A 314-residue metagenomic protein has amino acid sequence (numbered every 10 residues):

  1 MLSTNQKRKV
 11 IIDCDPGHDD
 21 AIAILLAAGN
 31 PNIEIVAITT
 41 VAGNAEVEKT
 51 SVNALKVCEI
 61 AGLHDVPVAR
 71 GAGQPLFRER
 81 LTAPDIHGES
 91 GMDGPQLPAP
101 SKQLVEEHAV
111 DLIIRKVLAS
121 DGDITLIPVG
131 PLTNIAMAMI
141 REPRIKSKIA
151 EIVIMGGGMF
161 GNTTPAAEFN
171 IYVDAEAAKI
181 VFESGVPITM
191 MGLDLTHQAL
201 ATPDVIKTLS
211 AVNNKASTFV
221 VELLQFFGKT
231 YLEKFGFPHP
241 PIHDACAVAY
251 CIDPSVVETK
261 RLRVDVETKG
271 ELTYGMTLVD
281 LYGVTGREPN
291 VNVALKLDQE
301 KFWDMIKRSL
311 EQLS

Functional and structural regions predicted by a protein language model:
L2-C14, H18-K56, S90, Q96-P203: Active-site histidine-anchored catalytic micro-motif
L2-K7, L25-A27, N32-E34, Y172-D174 (+1 more regions): Conformational coupling and interaction surfaces
K7, L63-D65, D121, R261: Short secondary-structure junction motifs
T40-G43, G71-G73, K269: Acidic/polar N-terminal loop/beta-strand segments that form early-domain functional surfaces
E46-T50, P84, V105, P240 (+1 more regions): Generic, well-ordered alpha-helical segments
V57, A61-A69: A glycine-rich helix N-cap at a beta->alpha junction
V68, V181, V248: A residue-level signal for conserved active-site and pocket-lining positions in enzyme catalytic cores
A69-L97: Surface-exposed loop and adjacent secondary-structure segments within mature catalytic domains
